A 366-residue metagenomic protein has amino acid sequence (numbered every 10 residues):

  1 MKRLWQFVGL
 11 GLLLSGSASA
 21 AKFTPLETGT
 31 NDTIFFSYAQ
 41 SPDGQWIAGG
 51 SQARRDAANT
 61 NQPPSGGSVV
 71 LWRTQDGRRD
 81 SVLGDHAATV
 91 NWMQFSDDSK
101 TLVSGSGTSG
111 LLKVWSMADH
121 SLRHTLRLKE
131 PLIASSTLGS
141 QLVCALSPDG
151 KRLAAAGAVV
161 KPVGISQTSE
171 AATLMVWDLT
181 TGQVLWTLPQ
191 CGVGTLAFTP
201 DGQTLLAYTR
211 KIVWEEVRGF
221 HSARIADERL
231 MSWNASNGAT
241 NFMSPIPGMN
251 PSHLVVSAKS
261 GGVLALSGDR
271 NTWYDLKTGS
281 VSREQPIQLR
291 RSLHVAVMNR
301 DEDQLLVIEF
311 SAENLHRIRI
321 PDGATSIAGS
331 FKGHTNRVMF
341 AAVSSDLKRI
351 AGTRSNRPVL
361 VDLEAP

Functional and structural regions predicted by a protein language model:
M1-L4: Positively charged n-region of N-terminal signal peptides that target proteins for export
F7-G16: Bacterial N-terminal signal peptides
A18-P366: WD40-repeat beta-propeller superdomains and closely related acidic/aromatic-rich repeat-like regions
